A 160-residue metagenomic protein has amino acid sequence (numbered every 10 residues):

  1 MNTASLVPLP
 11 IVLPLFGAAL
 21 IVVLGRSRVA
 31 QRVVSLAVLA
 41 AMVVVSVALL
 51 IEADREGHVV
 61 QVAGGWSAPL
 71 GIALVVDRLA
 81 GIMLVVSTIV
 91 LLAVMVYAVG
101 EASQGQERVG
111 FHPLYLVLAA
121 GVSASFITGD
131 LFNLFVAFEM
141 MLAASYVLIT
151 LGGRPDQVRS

Functional and structural regions predicted by a protein language model:
M1-P8, L20-P113: Transmembrane helix-loop-helix hairpins at membrane boundaries of multipass inner-membrane proteins
T3-S5, F16, W66-A68, A119-G121 (+1 more regions): Short hydrophobic "helix-edge" motifs at membrane interfaces and signal-peptide entry regions
P10, A73-L74, F126, F135: Residue-level signal for helical boundary/lining positions with a hydrophobic bias
L13, V38-A41, V90, L118 (+1 more regions): Transmembrane alpha-helical core residues of multi-pass small-molecule transporters, especially secondary transporters
P14, V34, D77, D130 (+1 more regions): Divalent metal-coordination and catalytic microenvironments
F16, L20, V94-Y97, M140-I149: Juxtamembrane interface elements at the cytosolic ends of transmembrane helices in multi-pass membrane proteins
A19, I82-M83, F135, A144: Hydrophobic positions within alpha-helical membrane elements
V29, G110-S160: Alpha-helical multi-pass transmembrane bundles of energy-transducing inner-membrane proteins
